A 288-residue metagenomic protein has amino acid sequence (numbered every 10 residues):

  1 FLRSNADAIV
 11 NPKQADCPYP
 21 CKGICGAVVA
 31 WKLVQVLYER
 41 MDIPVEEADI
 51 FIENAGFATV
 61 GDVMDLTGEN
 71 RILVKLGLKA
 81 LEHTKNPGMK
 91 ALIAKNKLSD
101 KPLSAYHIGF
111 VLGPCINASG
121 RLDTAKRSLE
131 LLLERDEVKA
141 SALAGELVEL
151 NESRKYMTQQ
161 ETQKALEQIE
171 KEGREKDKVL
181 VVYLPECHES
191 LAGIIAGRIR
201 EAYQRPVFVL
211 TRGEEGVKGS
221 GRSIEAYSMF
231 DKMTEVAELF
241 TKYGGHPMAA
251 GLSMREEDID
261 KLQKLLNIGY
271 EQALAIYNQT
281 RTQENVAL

Functional and structural regions predicted by a protein language model:
F1-L2, P20, P206, G244: Short, acidic/small-residue loops that bind anionic groups at enzyme active sites
F1-R3, D16-P18, E214-V217, Y227: Short gly/pro/ser/thr-enriched loop/turn and capping motifs at secondary-structure boundaries
F1-S4, I9-N11, Q160, K164 (+1 more regions): N-terminal small/polar loop signature for handling phosphorylated ligands or for N-terminal nucleophile
R3-I43, A48-V60, G68: Short alpha-helices
E39-K261, Q272, V286: Hydrophobic helix-and-loop "lid/oligomerization" segment in the mid-to-C-terminal part of catalytic domains
L266-Y270: Extended, domain-scale alpha-helical bundle/helix-rich regions
Y277-R281: Cytosolic C-terminal regulatory domains/tails of membrane transporters and channels
T282-L288: OB-fold nucleic-acid-binding modules
